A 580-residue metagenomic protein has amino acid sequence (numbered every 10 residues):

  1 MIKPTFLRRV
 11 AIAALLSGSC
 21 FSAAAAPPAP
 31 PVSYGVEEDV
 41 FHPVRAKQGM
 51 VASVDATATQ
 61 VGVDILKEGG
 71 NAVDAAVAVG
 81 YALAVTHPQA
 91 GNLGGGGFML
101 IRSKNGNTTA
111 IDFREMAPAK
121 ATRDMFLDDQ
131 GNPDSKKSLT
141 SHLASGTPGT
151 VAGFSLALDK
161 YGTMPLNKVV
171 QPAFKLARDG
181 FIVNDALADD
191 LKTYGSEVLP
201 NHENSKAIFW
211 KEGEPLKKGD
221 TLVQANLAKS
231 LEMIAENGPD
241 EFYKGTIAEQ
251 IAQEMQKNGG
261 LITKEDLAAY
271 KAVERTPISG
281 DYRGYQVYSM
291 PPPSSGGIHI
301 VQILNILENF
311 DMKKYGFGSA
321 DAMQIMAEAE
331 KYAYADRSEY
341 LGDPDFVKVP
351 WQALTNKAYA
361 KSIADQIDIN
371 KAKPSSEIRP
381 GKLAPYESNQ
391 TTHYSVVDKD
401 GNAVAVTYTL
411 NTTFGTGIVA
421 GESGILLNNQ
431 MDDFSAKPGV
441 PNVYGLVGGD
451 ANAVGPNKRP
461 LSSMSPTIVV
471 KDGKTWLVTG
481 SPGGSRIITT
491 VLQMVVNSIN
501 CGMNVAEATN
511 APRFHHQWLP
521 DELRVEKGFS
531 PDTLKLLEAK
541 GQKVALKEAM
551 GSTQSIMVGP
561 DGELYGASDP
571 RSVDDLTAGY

Functional and structural regions predicted by a protein language model:
I2-A24: Gram-negative bacterial Sec-dependent N-terminal signal peptides
A26-Q60, A72-V73, V77-G238, F242-K244 (+3 more regions): Noncatalytic scaffold domains of N-terminal-nucleophile
I65-L66, A152-K160, N237-K244, E249 (+1 more regions): Alpha-helical support elements that line or immediately flank enzyme active sites and cofactor-binding pockets
V85-A110, L261-T263, A403-K471, C501 (+1 more regions): Active-site rim segments in enzyme catalytic domains, especially the processed small/beta chain of N-terminal
E274, S388-T391, T413, S462-M464: Short, small/polar residue-rich loop motifs at catalytic or cofactor-binding pockets
F310-L410, E422-S423, P438-G439, V447: Internal maturation/activation junctions in enzymes
K458, N500-E548: Extended C-terminal subregions enriched in glycine
